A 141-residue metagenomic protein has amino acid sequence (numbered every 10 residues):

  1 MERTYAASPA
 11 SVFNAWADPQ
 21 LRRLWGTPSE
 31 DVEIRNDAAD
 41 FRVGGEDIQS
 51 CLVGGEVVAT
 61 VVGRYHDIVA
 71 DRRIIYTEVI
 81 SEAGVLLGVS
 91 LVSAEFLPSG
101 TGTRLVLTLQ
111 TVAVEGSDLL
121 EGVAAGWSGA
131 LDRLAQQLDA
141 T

Functional and structural regions predicted by a protein language model:
M1, E82, S117-L119: Short helix-to-loop capping/linker segments positioned immediately adjacent to catalytic or ligand/cofactor-binding
M1-A10, H66, L97-R104: Aromatic-glycine hotspot motif
M1-V32: Hydrophobic ligand-binding cavity/cleft-lining segments
Y5, L109-T111: Hydrophobic beta-strand positions in extracellular immunoglobulin-like domains
V12, R22, D47, Y65 (+4 more regions): Hydrophobic pocket/interface hotspot
A17-D18, A70, D132, D139: Residues at helix-coil transition
R23-L24, P28, D37-R42, I48-G100 (+1 more regions): Hydrophobic-ligand binding "helix-grip"
T111-T141: A conserved amphipathic terminal alpha-helix motif
